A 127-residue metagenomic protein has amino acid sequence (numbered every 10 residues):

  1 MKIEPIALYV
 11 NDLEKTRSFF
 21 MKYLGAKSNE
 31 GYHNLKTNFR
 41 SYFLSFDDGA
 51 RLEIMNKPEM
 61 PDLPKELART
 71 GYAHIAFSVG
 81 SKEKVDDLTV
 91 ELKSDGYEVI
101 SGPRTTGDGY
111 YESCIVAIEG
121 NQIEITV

Functional and structural regions predicted by a protein language model:
M1-K15, Y72-F77: N-terminal beta-strand motif that seeds the catalytic metal site of vicinal oxygen chelate
Y9-R51: Core segments of cupin and vicinal oxygen chelate
K15-S18, K22, E83-S94: Replace "anionic and nucleotidyl ligands
N29-E30, I54, E59-P64, S101: A short, acidic/glycine-rich surface segment
G31, S45, T89-V127: Vicinal oxygen chelate
N38, G71, G109: Exposed loop/turn and edge beta-strand positions of beta-sandwich/beta-sheet ligand-binding modules
D47-R51, M60, K82-V85: Short, charged/polar surface micro-motifs in flexible loops or helix N-caps
A68, H74-T89: Mid-chain, well-packed structural core segment of small domains
